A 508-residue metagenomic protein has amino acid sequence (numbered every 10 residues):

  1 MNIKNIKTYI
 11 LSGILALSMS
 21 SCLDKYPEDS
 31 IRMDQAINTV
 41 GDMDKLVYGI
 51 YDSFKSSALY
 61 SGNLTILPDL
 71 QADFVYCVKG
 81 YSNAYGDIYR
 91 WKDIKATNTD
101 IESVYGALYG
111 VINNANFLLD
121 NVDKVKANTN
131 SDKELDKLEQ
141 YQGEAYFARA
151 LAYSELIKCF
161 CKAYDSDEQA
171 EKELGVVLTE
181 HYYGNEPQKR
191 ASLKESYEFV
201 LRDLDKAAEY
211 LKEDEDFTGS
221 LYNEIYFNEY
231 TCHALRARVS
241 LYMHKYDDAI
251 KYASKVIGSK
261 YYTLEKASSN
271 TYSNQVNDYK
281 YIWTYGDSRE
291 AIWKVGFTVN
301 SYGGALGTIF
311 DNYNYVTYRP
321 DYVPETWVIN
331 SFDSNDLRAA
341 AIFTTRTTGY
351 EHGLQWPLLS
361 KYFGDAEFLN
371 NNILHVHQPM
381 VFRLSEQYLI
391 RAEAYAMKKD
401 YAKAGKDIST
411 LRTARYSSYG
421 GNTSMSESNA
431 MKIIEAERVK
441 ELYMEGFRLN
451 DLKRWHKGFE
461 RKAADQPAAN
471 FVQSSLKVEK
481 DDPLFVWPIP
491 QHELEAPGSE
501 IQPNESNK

Functional and structural regions predicted by a protein language model:
S21-A72, A253, F332, Y419-G420 (+1 more regions): Membrane-proximal, proline-rich intrinsically disordered regions
M33, I37, S61-V78, D132 (+3 more regions): Short, surface-exposed recognition loops and adjoining beta-strand edges that mediate ligand/DNA contacts, enriched
A84-F160, A191, E209-L211, L374-P379 (+2 more regions): Conserved, well-structured interaction surfaces
Y226, H244, I250-L384, E427 (+9 more regions): Hydrophobic-face positions in mid-chain alpha helices that act as interaction patches
